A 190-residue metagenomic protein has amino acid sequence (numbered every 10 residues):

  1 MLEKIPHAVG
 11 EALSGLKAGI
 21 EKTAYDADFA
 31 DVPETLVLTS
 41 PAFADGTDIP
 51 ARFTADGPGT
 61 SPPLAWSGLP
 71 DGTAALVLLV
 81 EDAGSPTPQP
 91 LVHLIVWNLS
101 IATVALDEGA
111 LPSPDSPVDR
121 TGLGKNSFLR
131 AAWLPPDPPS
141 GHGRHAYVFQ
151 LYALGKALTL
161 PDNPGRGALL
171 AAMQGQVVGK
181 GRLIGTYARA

Functional and structural regions predicted by a protein language model:
M1-A190: N-terminus-centered regions that define maturation/targeting leaders and the start of the first functional domain
